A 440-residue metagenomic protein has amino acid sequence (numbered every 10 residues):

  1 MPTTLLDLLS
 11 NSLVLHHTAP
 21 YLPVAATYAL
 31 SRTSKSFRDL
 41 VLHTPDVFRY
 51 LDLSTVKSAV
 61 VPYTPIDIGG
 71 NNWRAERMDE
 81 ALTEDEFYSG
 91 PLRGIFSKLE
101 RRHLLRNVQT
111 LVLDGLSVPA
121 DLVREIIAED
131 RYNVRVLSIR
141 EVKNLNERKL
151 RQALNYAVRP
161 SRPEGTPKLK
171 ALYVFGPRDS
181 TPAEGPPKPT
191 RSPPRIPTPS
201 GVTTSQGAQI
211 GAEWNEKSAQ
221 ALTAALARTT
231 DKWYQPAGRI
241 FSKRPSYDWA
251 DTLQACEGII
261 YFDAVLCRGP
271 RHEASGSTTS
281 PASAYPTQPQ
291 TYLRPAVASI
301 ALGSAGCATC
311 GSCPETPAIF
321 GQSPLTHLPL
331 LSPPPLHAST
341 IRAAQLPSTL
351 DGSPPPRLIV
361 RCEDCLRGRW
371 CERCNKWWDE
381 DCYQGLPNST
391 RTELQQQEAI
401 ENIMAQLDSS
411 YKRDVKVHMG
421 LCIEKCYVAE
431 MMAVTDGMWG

Functional and structural regions predicted by a protein language model:
M1-L9, A296, L330-P354, V360 (+4 more regions): CRL adaptor-proximal regions
M1-S36: N-terminal Skp1-binding subsegment of the F-box domain
H43, D52-E125: F-box-proximal linker/hinge
H43-V47, W73-R77, R101-T110, D130-V136 (+2 more regions): Leucine-rich repeat
L53-T55, V112-S117, I139-N144, V174-R178: Concave beta-strand-loop units of leucine-rich repeat
Y88-R93, S117-L122, K143-R148, R178-A183 (+1 more regions): Short, solvent-exposed loop/turn at the beta-strand->alpha-helix junction within individual leucine-rich repeat
I126-D130, R148-P160, P186-S192: A structural signal for leucine-rich repeat
C307-C310, C362, C371: Short cysteine-rich clusters marking metal-coordination/redox-active sites
